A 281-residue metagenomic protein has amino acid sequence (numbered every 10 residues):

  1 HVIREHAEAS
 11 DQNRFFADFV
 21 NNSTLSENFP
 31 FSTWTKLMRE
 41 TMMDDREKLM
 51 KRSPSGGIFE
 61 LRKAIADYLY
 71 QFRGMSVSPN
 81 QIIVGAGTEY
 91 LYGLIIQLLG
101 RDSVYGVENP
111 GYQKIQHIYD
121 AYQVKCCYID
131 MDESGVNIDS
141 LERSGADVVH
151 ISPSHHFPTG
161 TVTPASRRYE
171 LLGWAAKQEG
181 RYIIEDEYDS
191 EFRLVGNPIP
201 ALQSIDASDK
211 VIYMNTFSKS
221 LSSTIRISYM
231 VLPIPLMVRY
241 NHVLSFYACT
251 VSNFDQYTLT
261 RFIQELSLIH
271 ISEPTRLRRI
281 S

Functional and structural regions predicted by a protein language model:
H1, S26-P30, F157-T159, E191-F192 (+1 more regions): Short catalytic/ligand-binding loop motif for oxyanion handling, primarily in non-cytosolic enzymes, centered on
V2-S55: N-terminal "arm"/small-domain region of PLP-dependent enzymes with the aminotransferase-like
N22-S26, E89, G111-Q113, S134 (+6 more regions): Short, solvent-exposed loop/turn segments at secondary-structure junctions
E27, V149, I269-I271: Type-3 copper protein
W34, A207-I269: Conserved core segment of the aminotransferase class I/II
M38-G180, E191, N197-I205: Conserved core of the PLP fold type I
I269-S281: Single conserved hydrophobic/aromatic residue that forms the stacking wall/gate of nucleotide- or nucleobase-binding
